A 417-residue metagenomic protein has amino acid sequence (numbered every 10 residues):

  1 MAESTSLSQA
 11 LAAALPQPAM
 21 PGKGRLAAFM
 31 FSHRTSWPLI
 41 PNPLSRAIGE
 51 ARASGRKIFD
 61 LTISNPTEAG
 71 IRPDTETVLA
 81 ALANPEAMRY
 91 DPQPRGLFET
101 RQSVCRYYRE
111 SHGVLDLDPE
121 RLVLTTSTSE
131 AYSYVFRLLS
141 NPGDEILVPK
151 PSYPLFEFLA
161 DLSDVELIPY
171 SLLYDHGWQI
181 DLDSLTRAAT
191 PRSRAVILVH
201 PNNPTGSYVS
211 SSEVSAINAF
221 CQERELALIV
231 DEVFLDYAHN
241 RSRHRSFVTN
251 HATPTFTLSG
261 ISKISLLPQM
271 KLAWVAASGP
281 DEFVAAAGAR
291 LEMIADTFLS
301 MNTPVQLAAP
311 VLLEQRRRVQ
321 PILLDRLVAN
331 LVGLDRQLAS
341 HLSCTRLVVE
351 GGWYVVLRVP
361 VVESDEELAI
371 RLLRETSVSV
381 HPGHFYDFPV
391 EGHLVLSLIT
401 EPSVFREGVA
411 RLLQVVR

Functional and structural regions predicted by a protein language model:
A2-E3, L7, R106, D183-T186 (+3 more regions): PLP-dependent enzyme catalytic core of the Aspartate aminotransferase-like
L11, L15, G22-S127, Y134 (+3 more regions): N-terminal small-domain helix-loop-helix segment of the aminotransferase-like
G22-K23, T253-V328, D335, V416-R417: Conserved core segment of the aminotransferase class I/II
S54, S163, E223-R224, T376: Helix C-cap/helix->beta junction micro-motif
I58-D60, L258, T345-E350: Short beta-strand
A87-E223, L235-N250, F256, A410-R411: Conserved core of the PLP fold type I
E232: Walker B catalytic acidic pair
P310, L327-D335, T345-V359: Conserved glycine-rich beta-strand-loop-beta hairpin in the small C-terminal domain of fold type I
